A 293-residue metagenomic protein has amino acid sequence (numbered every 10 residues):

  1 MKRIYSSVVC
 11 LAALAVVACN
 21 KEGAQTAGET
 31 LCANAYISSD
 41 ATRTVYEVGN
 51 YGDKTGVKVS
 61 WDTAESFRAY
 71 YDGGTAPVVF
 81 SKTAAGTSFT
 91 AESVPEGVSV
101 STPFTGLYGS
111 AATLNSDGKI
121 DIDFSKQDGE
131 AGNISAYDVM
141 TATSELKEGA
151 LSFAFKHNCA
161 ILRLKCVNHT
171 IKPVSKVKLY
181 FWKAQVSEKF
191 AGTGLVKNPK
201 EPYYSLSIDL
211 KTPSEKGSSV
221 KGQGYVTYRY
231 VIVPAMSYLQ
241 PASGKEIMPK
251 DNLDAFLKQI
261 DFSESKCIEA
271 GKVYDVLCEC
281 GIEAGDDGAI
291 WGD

Functional and structural regions predicted by a protein language model:
K2-L11, C19-D293: Sec-type signal peptide cleavage vicinity
